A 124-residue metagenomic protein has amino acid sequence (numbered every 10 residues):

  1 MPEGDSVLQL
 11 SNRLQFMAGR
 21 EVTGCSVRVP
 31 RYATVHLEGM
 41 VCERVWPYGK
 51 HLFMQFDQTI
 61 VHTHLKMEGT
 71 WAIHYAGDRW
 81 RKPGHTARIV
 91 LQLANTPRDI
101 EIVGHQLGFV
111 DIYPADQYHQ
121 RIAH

Functional and structural regions predicted by a protein language model:
M1-H124: Structured catalytic/nucleic-acid-binding cores of DNA maintenance enzymes
